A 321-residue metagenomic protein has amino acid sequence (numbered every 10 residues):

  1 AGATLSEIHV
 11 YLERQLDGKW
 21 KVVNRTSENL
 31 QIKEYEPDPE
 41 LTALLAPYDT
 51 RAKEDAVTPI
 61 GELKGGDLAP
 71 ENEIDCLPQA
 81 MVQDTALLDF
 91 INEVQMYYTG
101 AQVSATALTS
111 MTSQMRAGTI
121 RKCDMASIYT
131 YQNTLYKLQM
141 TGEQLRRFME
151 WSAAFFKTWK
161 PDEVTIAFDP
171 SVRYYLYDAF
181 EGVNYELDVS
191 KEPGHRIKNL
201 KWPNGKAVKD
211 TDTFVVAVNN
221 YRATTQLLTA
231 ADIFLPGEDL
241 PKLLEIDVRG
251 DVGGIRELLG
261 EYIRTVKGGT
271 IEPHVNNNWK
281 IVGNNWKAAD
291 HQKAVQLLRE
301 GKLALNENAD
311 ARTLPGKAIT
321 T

Functional and structural regions predicted by a protein language model:
A1-T321: Catalytic centers of hydrolytic enzymes
